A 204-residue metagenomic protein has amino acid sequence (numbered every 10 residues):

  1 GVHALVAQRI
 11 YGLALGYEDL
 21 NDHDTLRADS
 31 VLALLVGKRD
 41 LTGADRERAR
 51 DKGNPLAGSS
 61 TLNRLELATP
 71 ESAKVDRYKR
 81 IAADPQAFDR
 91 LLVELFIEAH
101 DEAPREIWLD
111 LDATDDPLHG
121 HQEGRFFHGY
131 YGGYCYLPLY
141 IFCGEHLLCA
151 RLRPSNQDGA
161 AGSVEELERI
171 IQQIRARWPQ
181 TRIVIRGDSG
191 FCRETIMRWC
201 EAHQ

Functional and structural regions predicted by a protein language model:
G1-A7, A161: Basic, short loop/linker segments at the boundary and entry of helix-turn-helix/winged-helix-like folds
V6-A14: Short, amphipathic alpha-helical "recognition" segments used to contact nucleic acids or chromatin
Q8-R9, D22-H23, L62-L65, W108-D115 (+2 more regions): Short, conserved catalytic/metal-binding motifs centered on acidic residues
L20-R46: DNA-recognition alpha helix
L35-K38, K74, L118-G124, L148-R153 (+1 more regions): Short acidic, glycine/serine/threonine-rich loops at helix termini
R39-L139: Active-site-proximal, Lys/Arg-enriched surface segment that forms a nucleic-acid-binding/basic interface patch
F126-W178: Electropositive, glycine- and tryptophan-enriched low-complexity nucleic-acid-binding patches
G159-Q204: Domain-level cores of phosphate- or acyl-group-handling catalytic modules
